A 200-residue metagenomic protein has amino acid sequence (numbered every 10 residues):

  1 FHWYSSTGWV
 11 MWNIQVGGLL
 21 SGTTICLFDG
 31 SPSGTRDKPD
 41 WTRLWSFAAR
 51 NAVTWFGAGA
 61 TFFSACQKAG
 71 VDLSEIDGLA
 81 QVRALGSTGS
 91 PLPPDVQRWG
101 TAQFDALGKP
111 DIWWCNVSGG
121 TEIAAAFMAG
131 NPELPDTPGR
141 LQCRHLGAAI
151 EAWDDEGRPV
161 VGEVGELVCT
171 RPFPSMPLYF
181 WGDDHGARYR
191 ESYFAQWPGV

Functional and structural regions predicted by a protein language model:
F1, T7-T54, A69: Conserved AMP-binding/adenylation subdomain of ANL enzymes
S6, D29-P32, N51-W99, C115-E122 (+1 more regions): Adenylate-forming
L20, R50, L79-A80, K109 (+1 more regions): Short, well-ordered coil/turn elements that cap or connect secondary structure elements
T35-P39, A60, G199: Conserved phosphate-coordination/catalytic loops
D40, D77, Q142: Short acidic-hydrophobic sequence patches enriched in Asp/Glu that either
W41, A60, L79, P174 (+1 more regions): Alpha-helix initiation and N-capping motif
L44-N51, L73-I76, N131-P135: Short, hinge-like loop/turn segments at secondary-structure boundaries
R83-L85, L92-V200: Conserved AMP-binding/adenylate-forming
